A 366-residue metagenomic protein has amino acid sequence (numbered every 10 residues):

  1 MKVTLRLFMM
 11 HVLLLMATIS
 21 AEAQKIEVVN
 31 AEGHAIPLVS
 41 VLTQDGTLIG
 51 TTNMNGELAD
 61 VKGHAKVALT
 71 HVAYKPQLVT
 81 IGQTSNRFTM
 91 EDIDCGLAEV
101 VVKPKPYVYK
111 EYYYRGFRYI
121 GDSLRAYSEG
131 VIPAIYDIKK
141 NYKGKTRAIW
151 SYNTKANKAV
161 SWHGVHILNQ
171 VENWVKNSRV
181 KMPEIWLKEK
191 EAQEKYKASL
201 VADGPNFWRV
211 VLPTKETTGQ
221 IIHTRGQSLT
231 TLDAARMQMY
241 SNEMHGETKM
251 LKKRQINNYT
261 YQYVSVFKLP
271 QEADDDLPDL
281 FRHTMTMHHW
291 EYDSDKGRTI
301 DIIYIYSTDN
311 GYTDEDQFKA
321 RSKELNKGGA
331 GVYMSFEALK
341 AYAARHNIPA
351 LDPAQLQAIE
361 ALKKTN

Functional and structural regions predicted by a protein language model:
M1-E27: Bacterial Sec-dependent N-terminal signal peptides
Q24-G33, G56, F88, V100: A short, amphipathic beta-strand motif
A31-D45: Short, ordered, surface-exposed loop/turn motifs in non-cytosolic proteins
H34-I36, L58-K66: Short Pro-Gly-centered beta-turn/loop motif in secreted/extracellular proteins
V39-T43, V67, V102: Hydrophobic beta-strand segments
T47-E57: Short, acidic Ser/Thr/Gly-rich low-complexity loop/linker segments typical of extracellular and cell-surface proteins
A68-T80: A short, solvent-exposed loop/turn motif at the edges and junctions of modular extracellular/periplasmic domains
R87-N366: Surface-exposed, low-complexity/disordered segments and acidic/polar micro-motifs at processing/linker regions
